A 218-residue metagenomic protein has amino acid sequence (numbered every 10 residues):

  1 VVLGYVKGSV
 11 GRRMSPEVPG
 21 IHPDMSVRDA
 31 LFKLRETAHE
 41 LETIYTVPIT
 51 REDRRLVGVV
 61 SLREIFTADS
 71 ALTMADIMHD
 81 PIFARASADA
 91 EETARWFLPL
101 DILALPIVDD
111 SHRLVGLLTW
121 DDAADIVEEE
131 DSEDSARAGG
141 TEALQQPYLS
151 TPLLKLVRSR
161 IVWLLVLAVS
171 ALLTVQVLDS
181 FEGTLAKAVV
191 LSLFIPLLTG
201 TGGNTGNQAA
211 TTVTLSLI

Functional and structural regions predicted by a protein language model:
V1-S192: Cytosolic regulatory modules rich in charged/polar residues
R12, F194-L197, S216: Residue-level recognition of specific faces of alpha-helices
V177, V190-A209: Hydrophobic, small-residue-rich transmembrane alpha-helices and their short perimembrane loops in multi-pass membrane
N207-L217: Re-entrant/interfacial helical elements at transmembrane boundaries that shape and gate the permeation pathway
